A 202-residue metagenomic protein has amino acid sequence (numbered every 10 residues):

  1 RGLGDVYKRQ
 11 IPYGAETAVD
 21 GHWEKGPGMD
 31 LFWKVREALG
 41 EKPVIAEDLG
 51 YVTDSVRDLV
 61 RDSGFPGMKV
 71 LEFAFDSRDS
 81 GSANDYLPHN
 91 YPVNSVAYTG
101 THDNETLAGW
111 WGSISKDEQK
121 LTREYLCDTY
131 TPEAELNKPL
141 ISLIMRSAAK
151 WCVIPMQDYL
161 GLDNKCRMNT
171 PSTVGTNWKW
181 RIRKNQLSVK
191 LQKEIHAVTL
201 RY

Functional and structural regions predicted by a protein language model:
G2-Y7: Short, small-residue-biased leader/transition segments that mark boundaries at the very start of proteins
K8-G26, D30-K34: Aromatic- and acidic-residue-enriched carbohydrate-binding clefts of CAZyme catalytic domains
R9-A15, V35-G40, D117-E124, V174: Short acidic (Asp/Glu) and glycine-rich catalytic loops that position anionic groups and cofactors
A15-E24, P43, C127-T131, R181: The substrate-binding groove and active-site-proximal loops of carbohydrate-active enzymes, especially glycoside
A15-T17, R61-G64, T170-P171: Short, hinge-like loop/turn segments at secondary-structure boundaries
M29-R36, R57, I141: Generic structural signal for well-ordered alpha-helices, preferentially at hydrophobic/aromatic core positions
E41-P43, D48-N164: Conserved alpha/beta catalytic core and glycan-binding cleft of carbohydrate-active enzymes
R146, G161-Y202: Structured C-terminal cap/extension of enzyme domains
